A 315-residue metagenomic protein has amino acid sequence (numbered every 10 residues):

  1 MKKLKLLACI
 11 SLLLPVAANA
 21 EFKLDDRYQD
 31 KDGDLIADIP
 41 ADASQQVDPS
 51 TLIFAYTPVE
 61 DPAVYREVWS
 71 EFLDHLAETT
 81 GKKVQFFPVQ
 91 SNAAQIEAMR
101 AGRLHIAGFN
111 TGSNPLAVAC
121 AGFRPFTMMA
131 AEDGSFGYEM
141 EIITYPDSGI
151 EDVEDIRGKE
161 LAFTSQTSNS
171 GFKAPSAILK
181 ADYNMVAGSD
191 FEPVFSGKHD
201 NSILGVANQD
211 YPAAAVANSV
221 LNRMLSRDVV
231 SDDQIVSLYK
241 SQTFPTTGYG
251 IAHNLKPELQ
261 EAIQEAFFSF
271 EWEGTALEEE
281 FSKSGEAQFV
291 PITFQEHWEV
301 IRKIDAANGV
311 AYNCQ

Functional and structural regions predicted by a protein language model:
A18-A94, E279-Q315: N-terminal hydrophobic or amphipathic helices and topogenic motifs
F54-A77, G112, S135-L204, S219 (+1 more regions): Bilobed "Venus flytrap"/periplasmic-binding protein-like clamshell domains and structurally analogous long
T57, E132-E141, V229-F267, S282-I304: Periplasmic-binding protein-like
K83-Q90, G188-K198, V236-Y239: Short beta-strand-to-loop elements that line the ligand-binding cleft of bilobed periplasmic-binding protein-like
A93-A107, C120, E154, H199-S219: Short helices/loops that flank or line small-molecule/ion binding pockets
E97-D155: Acidic, polar ligand-binding/catalytic clefts
T111-A121, P175-A181, G205-N208, P212-D232: A ligand-binding cleft/hinge motif common to bilobed small-molecule-binding domains
S168-S170, F267-K283: Periplasmic-binding protein-like
